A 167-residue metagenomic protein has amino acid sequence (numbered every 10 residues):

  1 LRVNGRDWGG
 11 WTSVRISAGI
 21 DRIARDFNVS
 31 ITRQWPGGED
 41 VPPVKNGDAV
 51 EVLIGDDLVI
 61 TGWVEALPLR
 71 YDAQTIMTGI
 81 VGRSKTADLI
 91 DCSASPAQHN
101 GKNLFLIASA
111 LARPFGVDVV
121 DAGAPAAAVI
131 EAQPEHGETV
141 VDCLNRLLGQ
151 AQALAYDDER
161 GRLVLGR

Functional and structural regions predicted by a protein language model:
L1-P96, G149-Q152: Assembly/oligomerization scaffold segments
D26, A87-A94, I107-E135: N-terminal export/assembly leaders
P68, T75-A87, D121-R167: Short beta-strand-centered interaction patches in the first periplasmic/extracellular domains of large envelope
Q98-D118, H136-A151: Polar, S/T/G-rich
